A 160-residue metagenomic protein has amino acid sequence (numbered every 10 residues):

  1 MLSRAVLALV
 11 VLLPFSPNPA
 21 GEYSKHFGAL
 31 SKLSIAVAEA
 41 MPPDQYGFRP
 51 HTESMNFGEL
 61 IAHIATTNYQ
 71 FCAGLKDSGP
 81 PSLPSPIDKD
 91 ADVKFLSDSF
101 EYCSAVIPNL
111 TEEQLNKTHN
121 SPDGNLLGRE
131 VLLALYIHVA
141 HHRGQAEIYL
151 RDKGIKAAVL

Functional and structural regions predicted by a protein language model:
R4-L13: Sec-dependent N-terminal signal peptides
S16-S24: Short, low-complexity N-terminal intrinsically disordered segments enriched in polar/charged residues
S24-G28, K32-I35, Q45-S82, N120-L160: Short, contiguous alpha-helical
V37, I87-N120, L126-A140: Acidic/histidine-rich alpha-helical segments that form the ligand environment of transition-metal centers
M41-P42: Membrane-proximal, proline-rich intrinsically disordered regions
